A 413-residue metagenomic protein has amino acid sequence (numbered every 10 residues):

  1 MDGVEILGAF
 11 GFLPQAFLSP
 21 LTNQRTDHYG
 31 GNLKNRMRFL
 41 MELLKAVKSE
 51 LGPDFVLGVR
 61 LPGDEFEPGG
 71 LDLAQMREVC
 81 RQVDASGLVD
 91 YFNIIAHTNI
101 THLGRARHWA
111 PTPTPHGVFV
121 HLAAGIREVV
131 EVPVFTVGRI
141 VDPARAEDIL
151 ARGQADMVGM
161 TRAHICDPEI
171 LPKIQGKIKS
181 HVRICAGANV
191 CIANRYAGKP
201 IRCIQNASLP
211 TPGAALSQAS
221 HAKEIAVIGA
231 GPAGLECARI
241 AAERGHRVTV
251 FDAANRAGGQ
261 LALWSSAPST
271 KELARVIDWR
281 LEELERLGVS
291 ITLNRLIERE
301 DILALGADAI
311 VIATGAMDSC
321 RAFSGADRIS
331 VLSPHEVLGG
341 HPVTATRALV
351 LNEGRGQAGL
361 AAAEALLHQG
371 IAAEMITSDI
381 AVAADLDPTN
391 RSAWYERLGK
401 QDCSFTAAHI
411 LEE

Functional and structural regions predicted by a protein language model:
M1-I228, P232, C237-I240, R247-V248 (+2 more regions): Flavin-dependent oxidoreductase catalytic cores
A85, E128-V129, A151, E243 (+4 more regions): Residues at the C-terminal ends
F92, I126, I149, T161 (+5 more regions): Hydrophobic, well-ordered secondary-structure elements that form the walls of internal hydrophobic environments
T98, G315-D318, G354: Short glycine-rich anion-binding loops that position phosphate/pyrophosphate groups of nucleotides and phosphorylated
S220-A222, H341-A348: Short helix-loop-beta connector
K223, V227-N294, V350-A393, S404: Beta1-alpha1 glycine-rich phosphate/pyrophosphate-binding loop at the start of Rossmann-like nucleotide-binding domains
A274-C320, A326-R328, H335-G339, T344 (+1 more regions): A Rossmann-like FAD-binding core segment of flavoenzymes
